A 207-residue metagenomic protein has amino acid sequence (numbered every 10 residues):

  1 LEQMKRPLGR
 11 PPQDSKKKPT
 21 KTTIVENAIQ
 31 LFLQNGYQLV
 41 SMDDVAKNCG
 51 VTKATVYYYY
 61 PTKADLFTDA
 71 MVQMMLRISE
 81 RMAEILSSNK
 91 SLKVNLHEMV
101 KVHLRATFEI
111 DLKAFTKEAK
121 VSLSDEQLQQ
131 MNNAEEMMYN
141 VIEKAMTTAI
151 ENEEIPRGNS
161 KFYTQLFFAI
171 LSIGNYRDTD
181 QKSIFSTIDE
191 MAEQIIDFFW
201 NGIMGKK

Functional and structural regions predicted by a protein language model:
L1-L8, N140, K144-N152, A169-R177 (+1 more regions): C-terminal peripheral helix-coil segments that are non-catalytic and often amphipathic
L1-N35, V40-V51, D65-T68: Basic, helix-initiating cap at the start of DNA-binding domains
Q34-Y37, Y58, N152: Helix-turn-helix/winged-helix DNA-binding modules
C49-Y60: Short hydrophobic/aromatic patch on the recognition helix
D69, A83-E109, Y163-F167: Hydrophobic alpha-helical connector segments
V72-I78: Short, basic, alpha-helical segments at the C-terminal edge of helix-turn-helix-like DNA-binding modules
K93-V94, Q129-E135, T148-F168, S186-E190: All-alpha amphipathic helical-bundle segments outside canonical DNA-binding/catalytic cores that form hydrophobic
V102-K144, E151: Short secondary-structure transition hinges
